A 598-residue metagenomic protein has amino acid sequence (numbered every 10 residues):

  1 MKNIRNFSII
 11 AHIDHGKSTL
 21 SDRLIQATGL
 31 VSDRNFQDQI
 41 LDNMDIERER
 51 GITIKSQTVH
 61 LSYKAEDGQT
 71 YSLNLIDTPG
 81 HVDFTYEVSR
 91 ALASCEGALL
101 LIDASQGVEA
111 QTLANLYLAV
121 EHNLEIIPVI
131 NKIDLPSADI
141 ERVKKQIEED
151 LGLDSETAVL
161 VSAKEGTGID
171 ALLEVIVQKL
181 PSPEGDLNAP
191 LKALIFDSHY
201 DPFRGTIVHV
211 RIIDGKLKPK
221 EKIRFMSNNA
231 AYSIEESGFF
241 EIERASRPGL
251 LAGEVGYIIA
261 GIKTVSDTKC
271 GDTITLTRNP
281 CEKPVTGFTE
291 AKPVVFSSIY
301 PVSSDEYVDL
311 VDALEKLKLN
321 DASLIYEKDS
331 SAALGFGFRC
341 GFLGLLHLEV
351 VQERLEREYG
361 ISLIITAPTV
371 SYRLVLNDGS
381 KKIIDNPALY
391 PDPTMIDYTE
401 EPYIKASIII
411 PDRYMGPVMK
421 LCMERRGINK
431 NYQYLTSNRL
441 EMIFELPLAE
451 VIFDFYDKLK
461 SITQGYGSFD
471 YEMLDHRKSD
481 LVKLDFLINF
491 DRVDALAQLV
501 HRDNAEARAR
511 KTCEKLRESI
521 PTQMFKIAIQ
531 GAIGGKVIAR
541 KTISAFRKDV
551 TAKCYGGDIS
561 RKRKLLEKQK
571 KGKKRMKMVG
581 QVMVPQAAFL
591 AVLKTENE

Functional and structural regions predicted by a protein language model:
M1-E598: Structural and coupling elements of P-loop NTPases
